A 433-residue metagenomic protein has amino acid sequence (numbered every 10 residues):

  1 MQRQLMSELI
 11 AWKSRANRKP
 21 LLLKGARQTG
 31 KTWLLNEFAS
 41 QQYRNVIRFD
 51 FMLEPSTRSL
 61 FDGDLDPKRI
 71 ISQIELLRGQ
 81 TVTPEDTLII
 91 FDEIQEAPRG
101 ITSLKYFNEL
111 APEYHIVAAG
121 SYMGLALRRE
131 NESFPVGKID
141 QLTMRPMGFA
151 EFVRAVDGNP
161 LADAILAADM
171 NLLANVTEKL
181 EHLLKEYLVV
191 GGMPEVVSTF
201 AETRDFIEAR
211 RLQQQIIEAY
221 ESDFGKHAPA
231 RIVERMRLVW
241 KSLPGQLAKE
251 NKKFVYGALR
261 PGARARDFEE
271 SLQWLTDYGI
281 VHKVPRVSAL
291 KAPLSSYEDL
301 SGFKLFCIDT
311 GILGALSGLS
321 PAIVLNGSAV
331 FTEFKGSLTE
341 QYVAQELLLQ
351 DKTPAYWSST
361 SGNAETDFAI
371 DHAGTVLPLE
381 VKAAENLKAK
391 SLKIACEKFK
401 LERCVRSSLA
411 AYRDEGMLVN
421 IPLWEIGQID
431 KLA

Functional and structural regions predicted by a protein language model:
M1-A16: Pre-Walker A adenine-sensing motif
K31: Conserved lysine of the Walker
L34, F38: Hydrophobic positions on the alpha1 helix immediately C-terminal to the Walker A/P-loop
L53-E85: Short glycine-rich substrate-engagement loop in P-loop NTPases that contacts/grips substrate
I90, H115-S121: Structural recognition of the conserved hydrophobic beta-strand(s) that form the central parallel beta-sheet of P-loop
R129-A248: Interdomain motor-coupling "hinge/lid" segment immediately C-terminal to the ATP-binding subdomain of NTP-driven enzymes
R145, V343, L347, T366-E385 (+1 more regions): Conserved catalytic cores of phosphodiester-cleaving nucleases, focusing on short active-site segments
S198-D371: Accessory nucleic acid-recognition modules appended to NTPase machines
